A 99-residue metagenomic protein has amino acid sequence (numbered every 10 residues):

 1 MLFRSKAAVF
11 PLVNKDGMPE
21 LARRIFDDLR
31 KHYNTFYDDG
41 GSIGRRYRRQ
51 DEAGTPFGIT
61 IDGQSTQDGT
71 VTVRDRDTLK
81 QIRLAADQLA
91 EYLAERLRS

Functional and structural regions predicted by a protein language model:
F3-S99: NTP/phosphate- and nucleic-acid-binding module
